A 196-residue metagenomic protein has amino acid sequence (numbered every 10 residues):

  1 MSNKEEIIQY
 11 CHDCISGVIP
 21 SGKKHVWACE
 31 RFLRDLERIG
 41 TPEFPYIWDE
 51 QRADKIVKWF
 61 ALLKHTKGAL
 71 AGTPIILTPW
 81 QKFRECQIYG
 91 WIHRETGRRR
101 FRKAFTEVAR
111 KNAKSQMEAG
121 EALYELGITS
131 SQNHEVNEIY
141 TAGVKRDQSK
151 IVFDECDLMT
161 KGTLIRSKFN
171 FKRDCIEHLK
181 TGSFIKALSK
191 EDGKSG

Functional and structural regions predicted by a protein language model:
S2-G196: Phosphate/NTP-binding elements of NTP-utilizing enzymes
